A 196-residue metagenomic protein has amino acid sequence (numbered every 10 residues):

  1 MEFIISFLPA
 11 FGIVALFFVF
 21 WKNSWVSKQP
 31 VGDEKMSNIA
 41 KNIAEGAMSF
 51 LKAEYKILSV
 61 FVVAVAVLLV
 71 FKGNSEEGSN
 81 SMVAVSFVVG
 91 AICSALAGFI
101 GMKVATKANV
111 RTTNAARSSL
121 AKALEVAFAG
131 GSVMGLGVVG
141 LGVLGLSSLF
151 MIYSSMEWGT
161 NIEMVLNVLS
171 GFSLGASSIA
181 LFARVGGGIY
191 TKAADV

Functional and structural regions predicted by a protein language model:
M1-V196: Hydrophobic, small-residue-rich transmembrane alpha-helices and their short perimembrane loops in multi-pass membrane
